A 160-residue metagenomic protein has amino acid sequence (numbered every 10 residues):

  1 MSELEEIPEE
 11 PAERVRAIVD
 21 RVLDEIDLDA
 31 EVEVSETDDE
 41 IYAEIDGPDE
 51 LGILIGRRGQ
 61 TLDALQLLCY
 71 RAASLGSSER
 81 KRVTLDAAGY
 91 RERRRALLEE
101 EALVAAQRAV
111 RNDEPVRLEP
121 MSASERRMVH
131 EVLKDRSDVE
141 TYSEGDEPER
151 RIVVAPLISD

Functional and structural regions predicted by a protein language model:
M1-D160: RNA-contacting regions in translation and RNA-metabolism proteins, encompassing KH/S1 modules where present
